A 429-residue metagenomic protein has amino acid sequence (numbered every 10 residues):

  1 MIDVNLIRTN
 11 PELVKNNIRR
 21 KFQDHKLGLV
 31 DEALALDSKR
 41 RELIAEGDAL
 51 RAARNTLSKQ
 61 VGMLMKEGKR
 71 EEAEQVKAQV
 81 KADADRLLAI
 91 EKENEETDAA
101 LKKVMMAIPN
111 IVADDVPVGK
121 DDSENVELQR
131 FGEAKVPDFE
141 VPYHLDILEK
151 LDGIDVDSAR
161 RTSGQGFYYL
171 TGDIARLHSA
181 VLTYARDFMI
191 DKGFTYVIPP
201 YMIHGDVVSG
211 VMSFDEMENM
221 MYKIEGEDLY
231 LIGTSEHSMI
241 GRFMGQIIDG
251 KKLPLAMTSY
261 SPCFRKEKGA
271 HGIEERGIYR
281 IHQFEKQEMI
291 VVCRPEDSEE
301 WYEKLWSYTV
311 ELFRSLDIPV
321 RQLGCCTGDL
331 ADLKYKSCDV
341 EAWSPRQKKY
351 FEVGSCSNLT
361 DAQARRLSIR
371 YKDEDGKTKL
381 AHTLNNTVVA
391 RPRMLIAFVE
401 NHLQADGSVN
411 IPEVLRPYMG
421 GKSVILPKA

Functional and structural regions predicted by a protein language model:
M1-K135, E149, G153: N-terminal alpha-helical targeting/anchoring segments
R130-A429: TRNA-recognition modules of translation machinery and tRNA-sensing kinases, especially anticodon-binding
